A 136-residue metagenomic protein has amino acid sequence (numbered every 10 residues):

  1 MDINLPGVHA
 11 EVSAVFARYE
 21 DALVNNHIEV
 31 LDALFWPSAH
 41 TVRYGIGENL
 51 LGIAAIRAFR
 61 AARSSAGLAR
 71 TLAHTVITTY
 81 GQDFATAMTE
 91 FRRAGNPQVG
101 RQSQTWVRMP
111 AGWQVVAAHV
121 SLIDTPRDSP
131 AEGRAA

Functional and structural regions predicted by a protein language model:
M1-L34, S38, P126-A136: Short, low-complexity N-terminal intrinsically disordered segments enriched in polar/charged residues
N4, V8-E11, R43-I46, A54-V99: Surface-exposed, charged secondary-structure patches
V15, H27-V30, F59-R60, A73 (+1 more regions): Hydrophobic alpha-helical segments typical of transmembrane helices and their membrane-interface/capping positions
Y19, L31-D32, H40, G52 (+3 more regions): Hydrophobic pocket/interface hotspot
F35-W36, F91-R93, H119-L122: Short beta-strand segments enriched in hydrophobic/aromatic residues within well-folded beta-rich domains
P37, Y80-G81, M109: Structural motif
T41, L50, L122-D124: Flexible, glycine-rich phosphate/dinucleotide-binding loops and adjacent beta-alpha linkers at cofactor/substrate
T86, V99-P130: Short beta-strand edge/turn micro-motifs at domain boundaries
